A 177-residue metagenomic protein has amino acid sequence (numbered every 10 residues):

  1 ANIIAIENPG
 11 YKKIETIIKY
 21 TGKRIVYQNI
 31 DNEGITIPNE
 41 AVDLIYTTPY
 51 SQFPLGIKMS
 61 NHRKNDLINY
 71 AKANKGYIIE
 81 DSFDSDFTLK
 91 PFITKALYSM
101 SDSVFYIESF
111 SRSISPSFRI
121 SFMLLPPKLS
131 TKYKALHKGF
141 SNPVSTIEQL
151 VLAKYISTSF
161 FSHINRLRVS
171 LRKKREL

Functional and structural regions predicted by a protein language model:
A1-N74, I79, D86-F87, F92-S103 (+1 more regions): Conserved core of the PLP fold type I
Y11-K12, D84, S130, Q149: Alpha-helix N-cap/helix-start and coil->helix boundary motif
S82-D84, F110: Short strand-turn motif at the edge of the Rossmann-like AdoMet-binding core
F105-L177: PLP-dependent aminotransferase class I/II
